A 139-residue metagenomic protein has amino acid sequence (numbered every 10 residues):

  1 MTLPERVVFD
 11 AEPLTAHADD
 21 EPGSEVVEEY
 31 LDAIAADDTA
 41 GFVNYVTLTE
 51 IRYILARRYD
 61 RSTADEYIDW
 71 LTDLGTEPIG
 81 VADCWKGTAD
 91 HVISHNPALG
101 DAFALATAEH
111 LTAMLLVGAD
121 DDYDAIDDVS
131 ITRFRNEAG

Functional and structural regions predicted by a protein language model:
M1-T2, R6, L105, H110-G139: Acidic, PIN/NYN-like endoribonuclease modules and their adjacent C-terminal/linker elements
M1-V43, A56-D65: Short, well-structured N-terminal submotif of metal-dependent ribonuclease cores
A11, Y45-V46, A119-D121: Short secondary-structure boundary segments
A36-D38, D73-L74, S94: Structured helix-beta-strand junction loops
V43-T47, C84: Short, conserved alpha-helical segments within structured domains
D65-K86, Y123-G139: Short acidic, glycine/proline-enriched helix-loop-strand junctions
E77-L115: Active-site neighborhoods of divalent-metal-dependent phosphate/nucleic-acid chemistry enzymes
